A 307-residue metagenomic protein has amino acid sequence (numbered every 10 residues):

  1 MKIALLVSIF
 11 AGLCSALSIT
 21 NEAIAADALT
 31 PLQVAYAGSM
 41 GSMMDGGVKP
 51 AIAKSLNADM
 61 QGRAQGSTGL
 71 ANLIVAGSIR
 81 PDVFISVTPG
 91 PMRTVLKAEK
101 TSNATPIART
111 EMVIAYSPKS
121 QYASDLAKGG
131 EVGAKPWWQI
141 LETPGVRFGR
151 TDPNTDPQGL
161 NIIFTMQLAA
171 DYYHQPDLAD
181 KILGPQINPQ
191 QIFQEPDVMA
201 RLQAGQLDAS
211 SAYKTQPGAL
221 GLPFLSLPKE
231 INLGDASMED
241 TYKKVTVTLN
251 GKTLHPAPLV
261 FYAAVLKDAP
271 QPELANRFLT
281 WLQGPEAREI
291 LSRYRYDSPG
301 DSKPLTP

Functional and structural regions predicted by a protein language model:
M1-A4, S211: Positively charged n-region of N-terminal signal peptides that target proteins for export
A4-S18: Bacterial N-terminal signal peptides
A16, A23-A26: Boundary at the C-terminal end of the N-terminal hydrophobic targeting segment
A25-N57, R63, S67-G77, T88-P89 (+2 more regions): Exported/periplasmic ABC-transporter solute-binding proteins
P81-I85, M92-P106: Short beta-strand-centered segments that line the small-molecule binding cleft or hinge of alpha/beta clamshell
I114: Serine endopeptidase catalytic core focused on the charge-relay Asp
